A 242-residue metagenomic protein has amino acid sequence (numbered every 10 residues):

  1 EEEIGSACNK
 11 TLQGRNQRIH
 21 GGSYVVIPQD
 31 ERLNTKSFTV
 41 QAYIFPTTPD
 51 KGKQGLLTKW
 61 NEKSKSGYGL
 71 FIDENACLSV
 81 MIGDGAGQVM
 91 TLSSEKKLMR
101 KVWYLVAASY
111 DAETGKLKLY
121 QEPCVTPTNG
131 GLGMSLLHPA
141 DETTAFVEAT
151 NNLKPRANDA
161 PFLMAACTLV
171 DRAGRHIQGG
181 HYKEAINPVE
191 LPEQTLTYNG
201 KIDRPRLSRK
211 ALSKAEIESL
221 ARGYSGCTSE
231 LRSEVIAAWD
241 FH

Functional and structural regions predicted by a protein language model:
E1-H242: Extracellular glycan-associated modules
